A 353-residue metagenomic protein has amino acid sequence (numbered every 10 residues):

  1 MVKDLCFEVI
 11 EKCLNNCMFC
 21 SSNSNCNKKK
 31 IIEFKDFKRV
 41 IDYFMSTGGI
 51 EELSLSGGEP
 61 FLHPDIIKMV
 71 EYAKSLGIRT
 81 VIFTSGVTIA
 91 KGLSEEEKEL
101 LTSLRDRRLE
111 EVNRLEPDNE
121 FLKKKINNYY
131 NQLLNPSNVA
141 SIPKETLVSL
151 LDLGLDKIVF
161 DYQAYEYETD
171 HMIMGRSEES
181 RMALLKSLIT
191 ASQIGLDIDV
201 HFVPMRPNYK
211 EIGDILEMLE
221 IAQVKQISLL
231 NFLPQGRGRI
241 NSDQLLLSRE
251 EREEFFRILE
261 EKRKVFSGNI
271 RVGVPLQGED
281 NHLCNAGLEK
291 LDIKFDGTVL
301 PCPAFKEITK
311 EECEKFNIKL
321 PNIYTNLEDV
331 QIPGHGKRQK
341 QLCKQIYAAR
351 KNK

Functional and structural regions predicted by a protein language model:
M1, N23, T298-V299, A304-K353: Flexible mid-to-C-terminal extensions adjoining Fe-S/redox cofactors in radical SAM and related proteins
M1-S149: Conserved alpha-helical substructure of the radical SAM core
D4, G287-L288: Short coil/loop residues immediately preceding or within conserved phosphate-binding loops of NTP-utilizing enzyme
C6, I10-C13, Q277, F295 (+1 more regions): Residue-level signal for mature regions of secreted extracellular proteins and peptides
C13, C17-C20, C284, C302 (+1 more regions): Short cysteine clusters
P60, V87-I89, Y165, P204 (+2 more regions): Hydrophobic pocket-lining residues within nucleotide cofactor-binding pockets
R79, E99-N135, V148-K157, D161-A286 (+2 more regions): Radical SAM enzyme [4Fe-4S]-AdoMet core and its adjacent flexible, acidic and glycine-rich loops/tails across
